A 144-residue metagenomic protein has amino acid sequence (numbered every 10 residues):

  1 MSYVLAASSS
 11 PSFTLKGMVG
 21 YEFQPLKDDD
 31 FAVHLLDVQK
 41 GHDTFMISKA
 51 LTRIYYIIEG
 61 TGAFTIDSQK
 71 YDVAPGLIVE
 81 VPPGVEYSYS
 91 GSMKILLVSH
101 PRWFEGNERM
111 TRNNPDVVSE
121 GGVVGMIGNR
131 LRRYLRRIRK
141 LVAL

Functional and structural regions predicted by a protein language model:
M1-A32, F45, R112-L144: A short, N-terminal "cap"/entry segment at the start of jelly-roll beta-barrel domains of the cupin/DSBH fold
A32-K49: Conserved short histidine dyad/triad with adjacent acidic residue
A50-G62, D67: Glycine- and acidic-residue-biased ligand/ion/polar-headgroup-sensing regions
D67-G84: Short acidic-glycine-tyrosine-enriched beta hairpin
P83-E108: Ligand-binding loop in jelly-roll beta-barrel domains
